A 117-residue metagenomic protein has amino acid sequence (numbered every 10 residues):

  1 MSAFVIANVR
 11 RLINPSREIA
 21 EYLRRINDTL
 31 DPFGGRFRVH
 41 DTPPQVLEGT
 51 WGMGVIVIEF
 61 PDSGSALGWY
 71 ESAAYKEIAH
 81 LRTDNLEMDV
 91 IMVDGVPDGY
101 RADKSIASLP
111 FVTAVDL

Functional and structural regions predicted by a protein language model:
M1-M53, P61-S65, D94-L117: Short S/T/G/P-rich N-terminal loop/turn motif that feeds into the first structured element of a domain
D28, Y75, D84-E87: Residue-level marker of structural boundaries
P43, L47, H80-N85: Acidic/histidine-enriched, beta-strand-rich ligand/metal-binding domains
I58-R82: Mid-chain, well-packed structural core segment of small domains
M88-M92: Short, mixed-charge low-complexity intrinsically disordered segments
